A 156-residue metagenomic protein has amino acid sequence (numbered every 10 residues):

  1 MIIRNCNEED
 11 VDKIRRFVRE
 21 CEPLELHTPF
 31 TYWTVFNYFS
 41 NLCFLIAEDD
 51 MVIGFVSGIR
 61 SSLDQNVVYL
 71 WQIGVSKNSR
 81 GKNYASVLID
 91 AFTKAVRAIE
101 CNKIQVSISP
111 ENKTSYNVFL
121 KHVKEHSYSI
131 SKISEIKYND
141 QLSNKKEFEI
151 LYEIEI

Functional and structural regions predicted by a protein language model:
M1-H27: Short amphipathic alpha-helix that is part of the acyltransferase structural core
E22-E48, S57: Active-site rim helix/loop that mediates acceptor-substrate recognition in acyltransferases
M51-R60, V67-Y69, G74: Conserved beta-strand in the GNAT
I73-R80, I108-S109: A short, internal acetyl-CoA/4′-phosphopantetheine-binding micro-motif in the GNAT/acyltransferase core
S79, N83-A91: Conserved acetyl-CoA pyrophosphate-binding loop and the N-cap/start of the following alpha-helix in GNAT-like
S86, P110-K132: Conserved active-site alpha-helix within GNAT-family acetyltransferase domains
V96-P110: Conserved GNAT acetyl-CoA-binding A-motif
H126-I156: C-terminal "cap" of GNAT-fold acetyltransferases
